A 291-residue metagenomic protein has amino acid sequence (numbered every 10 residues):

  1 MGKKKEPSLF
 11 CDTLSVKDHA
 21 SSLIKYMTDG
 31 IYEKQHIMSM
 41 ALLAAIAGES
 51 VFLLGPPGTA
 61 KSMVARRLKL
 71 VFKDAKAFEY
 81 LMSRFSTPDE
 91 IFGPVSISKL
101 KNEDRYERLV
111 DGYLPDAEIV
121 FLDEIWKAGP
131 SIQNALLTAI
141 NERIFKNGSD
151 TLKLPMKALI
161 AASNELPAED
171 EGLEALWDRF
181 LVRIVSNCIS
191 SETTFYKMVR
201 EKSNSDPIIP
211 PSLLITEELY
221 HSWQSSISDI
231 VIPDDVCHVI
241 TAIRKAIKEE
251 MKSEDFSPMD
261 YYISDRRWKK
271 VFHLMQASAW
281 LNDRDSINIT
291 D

Functional and structural regions predicted by a protein language model:
S8-K17, G30, E169, I184-F256 (+1 more regions): Conserved C-terminal "switch" segment of AAA+ ATPases
L14-P56: Pre-Walker A (pre-P-loop) alpha-helix and adjacent loop at the N terminus of AAA/AAA+ ATPase modules, a conserved
E33, A41, L53, I91 (+6 more regions): Conserved RecA-like P-loop NTPase ATPase core
S39, I46-G48, K73-D74, L114-D116 (+2 more regions): Short loop/turn elements that form and flank the Walker-type P-loop nucleotide-binding site in RecA-like NTPase cores
L42-R84: Walker A/P-loop
E79, S98-E103, R108, I119-L214 (+2 more regions): Canonical AAA+ ATPase core
R84-P115: Short glycine-rich substrate-engagement loop in P-loop NTPases that contacts/grips substrate
V231, A246-D291: C-terminal helical "lid" subdomain and adjoining coupling/linker elements of P-loop NTPases
